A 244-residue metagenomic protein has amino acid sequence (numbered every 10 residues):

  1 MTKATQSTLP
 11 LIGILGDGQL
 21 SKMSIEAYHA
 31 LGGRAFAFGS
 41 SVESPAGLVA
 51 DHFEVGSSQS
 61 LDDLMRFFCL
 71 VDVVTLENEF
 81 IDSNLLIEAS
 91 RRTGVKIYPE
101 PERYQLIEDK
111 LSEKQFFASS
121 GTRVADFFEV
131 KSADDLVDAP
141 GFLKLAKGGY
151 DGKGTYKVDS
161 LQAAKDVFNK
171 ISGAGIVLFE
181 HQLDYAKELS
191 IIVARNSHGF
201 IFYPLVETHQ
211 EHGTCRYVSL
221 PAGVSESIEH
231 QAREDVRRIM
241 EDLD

Functional and structural regions predicted by a protein language model:
M1-E108: ATP-binding N-terminal substructure of ATP-dependent carboxylate-amine bond-forming enzymes
P10, A125, G141, K153 (+2 more regions): Change "...and in nucleic-acid phosphodiester-cleaving endonucleases..." to "...and in nucleic-acid processing enzymes
H52-G56, R92-G94, Q115-A118, S160-L161 (+1 more regions): Short, hinge-like loop/turn segments at secondary-structure boundaries
D62-D63, L85, S132-D135, A163: Short acidic active-site motifs
T75-L76, P99, A125-D126, L178-E180: Short catalytic-loop micro-motif centered on adjacent basic/acidic residues
P99-Y156, L161: A conserved helix-loop-beta module that forms one wall/lid of the active-site cleft in ATP-utilizing catalytic domains
V158-D244: Internal nucleotide-binding/catalytic subdomain
